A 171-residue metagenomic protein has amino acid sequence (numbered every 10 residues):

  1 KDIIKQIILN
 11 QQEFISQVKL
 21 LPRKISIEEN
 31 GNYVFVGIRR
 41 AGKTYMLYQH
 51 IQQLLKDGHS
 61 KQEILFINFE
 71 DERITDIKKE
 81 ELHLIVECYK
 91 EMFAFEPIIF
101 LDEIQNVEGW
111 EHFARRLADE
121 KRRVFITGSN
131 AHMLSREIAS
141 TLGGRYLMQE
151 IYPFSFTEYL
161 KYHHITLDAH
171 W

Functional and structural regions predicted by a protein language model:
I3-E13, A131, R136-W171: Interdomain motor-coupling "hinge/lid" segment immediately C-terminal to the ATP-binding subdomain of NTP-driven enzymes
Q11-N30: Pre-Walker A adenine-sensing motif
F35: Hydrophobic anchor at the beta1->P-loop junction of P-loop NTPases
R39-R40: Walker A (P-loop) phosphate-binding loop of P-loop NTPases
K43-T44: Conserved lysine of the Walker
L65-P97: Short glycine-rich substrate-engagement loop in P-loop NTPases that contacts/grips substrate
I77-K78, I104-A114, R136-I138: Conserved ATPase-coupling elements of RecA-like P-loop NTPase cores
E111-H132, S140: Conserved catalytic/switch belt of AAA+ P-loop NTPases
